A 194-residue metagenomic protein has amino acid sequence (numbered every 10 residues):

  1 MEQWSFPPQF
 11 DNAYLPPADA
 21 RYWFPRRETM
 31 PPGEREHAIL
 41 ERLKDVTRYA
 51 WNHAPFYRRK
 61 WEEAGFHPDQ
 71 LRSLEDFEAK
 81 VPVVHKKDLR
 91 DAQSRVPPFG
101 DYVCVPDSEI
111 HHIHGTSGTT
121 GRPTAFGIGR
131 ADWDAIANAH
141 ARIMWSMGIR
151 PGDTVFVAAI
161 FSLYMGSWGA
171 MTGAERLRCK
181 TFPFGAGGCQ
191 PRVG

Functional and structural regions predicted by a protein language model:
M1-G115, G121-N138, W145-S146: Nucleotide 5′-phosphate-binding alpha/beta core
E2, D45, N52, A64 (+1 more regions): Conserved adenylate-forming
D76, A159, G188-Q190: Positions that flank functional sites
V103, I160, R192: Catalytic micro-motifs at enzyme active sites that drive phosphoryl/nucleotidyl and oxygen chemistry
I110, W133, I160-L163, G187: Short glycine-enriched loops at secondary-structure junctions
T120-I128, G152-A159: Short acidic, glycine/Ser/Thr-rich loop/turn "cap" segments at secondary-structure junctions
A137-T154, C189-G194: Conserved ATP-dependent adenylate/AMP-binding module captured primarily in the ANL superfamily
W145-G173, L177, T181: Conserved AMP-binding loop of ANL adenylate-forming enzymes
